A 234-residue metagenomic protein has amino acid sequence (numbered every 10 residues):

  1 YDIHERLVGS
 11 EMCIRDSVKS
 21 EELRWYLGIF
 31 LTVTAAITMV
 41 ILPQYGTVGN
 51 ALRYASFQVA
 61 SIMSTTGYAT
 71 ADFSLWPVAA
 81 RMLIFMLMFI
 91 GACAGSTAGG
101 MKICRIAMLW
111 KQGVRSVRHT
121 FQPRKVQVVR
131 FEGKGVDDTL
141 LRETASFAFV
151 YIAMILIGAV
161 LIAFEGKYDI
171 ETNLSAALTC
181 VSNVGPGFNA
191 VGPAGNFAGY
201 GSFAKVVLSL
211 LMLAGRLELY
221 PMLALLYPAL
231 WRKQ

Functional and structural regions predicted by a protein language model:
Y1-I14: Single conserved hydrophobic/aromatic residue that forms the stacking wall/gate of nucleotide- or nucleobase-binding
R6, V33-A98, F164-G215: P-loop potassium selectivity filter motif centered on the GYG triad
R15-V18, E22-W25, Q58-M63, I106-D137 (+2 more regions): Juxtamembrane inter-helical linkers in multi-pass membrane proteins
D16-L31, E143-I152: Alpha-helical transmembrane segments and their helix-start/interface "positive-inside/aromatic belt" motifs in integral
V18, E22, G46-T47, P77 (+4 more regions): Membrane-helix interfacial "entry" motifs
A94-G95, I103-I106, G215-R232: Membrane-helix cytosolic exit motif
S96-Q122, A159-F164, Y168, A176: Transmembrane alpha-helix/helix-exit interface in multi-pass inner-membrane proteins
F147-F164: Extended C-terminal subregions enriched in glycine
